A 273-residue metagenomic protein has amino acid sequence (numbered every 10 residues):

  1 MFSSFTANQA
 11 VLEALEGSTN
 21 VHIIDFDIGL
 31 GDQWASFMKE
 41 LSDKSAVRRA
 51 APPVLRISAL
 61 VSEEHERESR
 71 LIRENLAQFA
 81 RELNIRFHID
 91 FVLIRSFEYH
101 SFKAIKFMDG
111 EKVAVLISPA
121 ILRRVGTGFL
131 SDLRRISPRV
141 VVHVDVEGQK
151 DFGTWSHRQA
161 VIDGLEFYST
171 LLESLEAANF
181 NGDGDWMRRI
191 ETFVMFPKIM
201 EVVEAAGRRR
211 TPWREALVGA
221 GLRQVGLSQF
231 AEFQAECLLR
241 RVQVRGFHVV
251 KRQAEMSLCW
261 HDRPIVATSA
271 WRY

Functional and structural regions predicted by a protein language model:
M1-H22, L30-K39: Class I SAM-dependent methyltransferase Rossmann-like catalytic core, especially the SAM/SAH-binding loop
L15-E16, V47-A51, F107-M108: Short glycine/proline-enriched loop/turn "hinge" motifs that connect secondary-structure elements and lie
V21-H22, P52-R56, F87-I89, K112-V113: Residue-level recognition of the N-termini of beta-strands and the immediately preceding loop/turn
D25: Class I SAM-dependent methyltransferase core
W34-K44, R73-A77: Short, well-ordered amphipathic alpha-helices
L41-R56: Conserved S-adenosyl-L-methionine
V61-Y273: Domain-level detector for long C-terminal conserved domains
